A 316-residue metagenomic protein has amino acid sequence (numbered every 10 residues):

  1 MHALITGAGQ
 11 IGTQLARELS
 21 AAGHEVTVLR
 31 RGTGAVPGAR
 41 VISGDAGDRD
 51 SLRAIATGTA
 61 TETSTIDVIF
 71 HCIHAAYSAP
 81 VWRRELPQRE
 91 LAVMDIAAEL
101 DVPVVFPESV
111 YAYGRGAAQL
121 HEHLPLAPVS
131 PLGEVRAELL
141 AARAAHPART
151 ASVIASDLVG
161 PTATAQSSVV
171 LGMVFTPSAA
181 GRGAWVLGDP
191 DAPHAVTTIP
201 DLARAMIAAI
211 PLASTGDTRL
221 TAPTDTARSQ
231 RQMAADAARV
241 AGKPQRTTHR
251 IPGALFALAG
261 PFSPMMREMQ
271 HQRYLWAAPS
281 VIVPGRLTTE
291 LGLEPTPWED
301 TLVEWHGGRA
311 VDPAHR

Functional and structural regions predicted by a protein language model:
G32-G34, A39-L100: NAD(P)H-binding glycine-rich loop region in Rossmannoid oxidoreductase-like domains and their noncatalytic homologs
L91-V135, A151: Conserved Rossmann-fold NAD(P)-dependent oxidoreductase catalytic core, especially the SDR/UDP-sugar
S109, A141-T164: Conserved beta-loop-beta element that borders a ligand/cofactor-binding pocket
G160-M173, A209-L220, K243-P244: Glycine/proline-rich active-site loop of Rossmann-fold NAD(P)-dependent oxidoreductases
V174-T197: A conserved pocket-lining segment of Rossmann-fold NAD(P)-dependent short-chain dehydrogenase/reductase
L187-A192, T218-R228, D236-G242, T289-L291: Glycine-rich Rossmann NAD(P)(H)-binding loop
A234-V281, A314-R316: Terminal hydrophobic/aromatic helix or amphipathic segment near a protein terminus
R286-T288, G292-R316: Amphipathic terminal alpha-helices
